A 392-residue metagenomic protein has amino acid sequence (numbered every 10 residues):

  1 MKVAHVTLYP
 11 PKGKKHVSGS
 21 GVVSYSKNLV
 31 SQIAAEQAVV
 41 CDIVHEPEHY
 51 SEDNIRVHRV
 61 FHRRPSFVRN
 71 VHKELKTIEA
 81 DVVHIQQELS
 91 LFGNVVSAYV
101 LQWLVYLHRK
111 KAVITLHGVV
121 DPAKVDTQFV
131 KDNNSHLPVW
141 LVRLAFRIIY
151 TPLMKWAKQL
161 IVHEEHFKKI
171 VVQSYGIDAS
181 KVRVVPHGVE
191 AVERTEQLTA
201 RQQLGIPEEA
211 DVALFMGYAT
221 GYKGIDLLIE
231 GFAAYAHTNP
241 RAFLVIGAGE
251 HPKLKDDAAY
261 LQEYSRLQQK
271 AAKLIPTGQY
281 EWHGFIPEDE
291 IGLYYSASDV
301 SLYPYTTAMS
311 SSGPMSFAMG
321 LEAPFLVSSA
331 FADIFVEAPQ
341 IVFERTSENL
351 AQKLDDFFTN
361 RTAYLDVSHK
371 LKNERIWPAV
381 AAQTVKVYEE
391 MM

Functional and structural regions predicted by a protein language model:
G21-S24, T359-E390: A charged, aromatic-enriched C-terminal amphipathic alpha-helix characteristic of glycosyltransferases across folds
Q102-L107, K131, H136-L160, L267: Membrane-proximal helix-turn-helix segments that form the acceptor-binding/catalytic region of lipid-linked
R147-V182, V189-A191: A short, active-site helix/loop in glycosyltransferases that binds the activated sugar's phosphate group
K158, Q279, L293-S310: Acidic donor-binding loop of glycosyltransferase active sites
R194-I206: A short helix/loop element that forms part of the nucleotide-sugar donor recognition site in Leloir-type
P207-K223, I229-F232, L244-G247: Conserved donor-binding/catalytic core segment of Leloir-type glycosyltransferases
D257-D289: Nucleotide-activated donor-binding/catalytic signature segment of Leloir-type glycosyltransferases, i.e., the conserved
A338-E348, D355-R361: Conserved acidic donor-binding segment of nucleotide-sugar-dependent glycosyltransferases
